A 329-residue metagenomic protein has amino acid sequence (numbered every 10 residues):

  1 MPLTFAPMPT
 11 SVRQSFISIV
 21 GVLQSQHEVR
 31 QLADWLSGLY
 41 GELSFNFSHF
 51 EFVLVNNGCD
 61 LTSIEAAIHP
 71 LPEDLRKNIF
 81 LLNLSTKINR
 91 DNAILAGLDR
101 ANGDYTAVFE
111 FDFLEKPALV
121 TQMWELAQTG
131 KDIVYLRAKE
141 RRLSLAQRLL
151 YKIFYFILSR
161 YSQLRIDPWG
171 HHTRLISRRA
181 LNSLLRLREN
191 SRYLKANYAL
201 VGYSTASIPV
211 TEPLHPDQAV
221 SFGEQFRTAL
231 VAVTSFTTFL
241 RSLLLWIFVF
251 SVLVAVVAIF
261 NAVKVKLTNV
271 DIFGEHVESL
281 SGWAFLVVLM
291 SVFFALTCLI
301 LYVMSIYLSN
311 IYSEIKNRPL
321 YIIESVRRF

Functional and structural regions predicted by a protein language model:
P2-G41, F45-F47: N-proximal low-complexity "stem/linker" segments adjacent to membrane-targeting elements
L36-L82: Acidic donor-binding segment of Leloir-type glycosyltransferases
S85-T86, D91-R100, Y105, P117-R192 (+2 more regions): Acceptor/aglycone-binding surface of glycosyltransferases and processive sugar-polymer synthases
D112-L114: A short, conserved beta-strand element in the Rossmann-like catalytic core that flanks the donor/metal-binding loop
L145-L164, Q225-L243, L296-I311, I315: A transmembrane-helix-recognition feature enriched in membrane-embedded lipid enzymes and envelope glyco-/phospholipid
R179-F239: Catalytic donor/gating beta->alpha subdomain of glycosyltransferases that bind UDP-sugars
S242-R328: Membrane-embedded multi-pass helical conduit in multi-pass membrane proteins, especially envelope-biosynthetic
